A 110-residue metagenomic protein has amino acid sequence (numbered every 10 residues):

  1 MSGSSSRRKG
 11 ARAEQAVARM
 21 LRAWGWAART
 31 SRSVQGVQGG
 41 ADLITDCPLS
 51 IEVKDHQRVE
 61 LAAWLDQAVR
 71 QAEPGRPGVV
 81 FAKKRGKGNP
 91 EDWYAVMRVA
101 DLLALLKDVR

Functional and structural regions predicted by a protein language model:
M1-R110: Catalytic phosphate/metal-binding cores of nucleic-acid and nucleotide-processing enzymes, i.e., regions that mediate
